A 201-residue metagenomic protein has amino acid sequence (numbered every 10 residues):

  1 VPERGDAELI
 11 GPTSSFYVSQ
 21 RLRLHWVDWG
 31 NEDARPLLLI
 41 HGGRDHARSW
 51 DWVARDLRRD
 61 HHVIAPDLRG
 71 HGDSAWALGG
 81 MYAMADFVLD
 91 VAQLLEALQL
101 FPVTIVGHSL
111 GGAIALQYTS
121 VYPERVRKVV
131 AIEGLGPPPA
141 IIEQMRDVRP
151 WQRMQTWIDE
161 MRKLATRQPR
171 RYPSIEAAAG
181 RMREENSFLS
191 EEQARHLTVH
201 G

Functional and structural regions predicted by a protein language model:
V1-L37, R58-H61, Q99-P102, G136 (+1 more regions): Alpha/beta-hydrolase fold catalytic core
L22, V53, A83, L110-I114 (+1 more regions): A structural signal for the main folded, soluble domain(s) of proteins
H25-G80, L94: Conserved HGGG/HGGXW glycine-rich cap/lid loop of the alpha/beta-hydrolase fold
A54-R58, G80-Y82, P123, M145-R149: Glycine-rich, phosphate-binding/catalytic loops in enzymes
A85-V103: Conserved acidic catalytic loop of the alpha/beta-hydrolase fold
F101-D147: Conserved hydrolase catalytic core segment
V130-G201: Flexible "cap/lid" subdomain of the alpha/beta-hydrolase fold that forms the substrate-access gate
